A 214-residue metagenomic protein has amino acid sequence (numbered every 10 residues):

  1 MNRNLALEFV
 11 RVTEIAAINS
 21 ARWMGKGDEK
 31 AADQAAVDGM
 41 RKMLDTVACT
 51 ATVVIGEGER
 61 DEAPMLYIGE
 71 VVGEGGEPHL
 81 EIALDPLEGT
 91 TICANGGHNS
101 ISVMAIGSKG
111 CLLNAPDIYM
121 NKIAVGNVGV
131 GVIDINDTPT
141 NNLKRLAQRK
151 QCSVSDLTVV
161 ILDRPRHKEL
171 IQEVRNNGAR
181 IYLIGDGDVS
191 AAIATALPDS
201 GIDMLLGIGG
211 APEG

Functional and structural regions predicted by a protein language model:
M1-A83, N141-K144, Q148, V189-S190: N-terminal subdomain of lithium-sensitive/metallo-dependent phosphomonoesterases centered on the IMPase/IPPase/PAP
D45-T46, V71-E77, D85, C93-G97 (+3 more regions): Solvent-exposed alpha-helices and their adjacent loops that cap or buttress functional pockets in soluble metabolic
V53-E57, I82-L84, C93-N95, N114-A115 (+4 more regions): General beta-strand structural signal in soluble alpha/beta enzymes
E77-E88, I92-L113: DPxDG-like acidic metal-binding loop motif
V103-I184: Acidic beta-strand-loop-alpha-helix segment within the catalytic core of divalent metal-dependent phosphate-processing
K168-E169, A191-I193, E213-G214: Short acidic/glycine-rich loop or secondary-structure boundary segments that cap or lie
G187-D188, D199-G214: Glycine-rich phosphate-binding loop
